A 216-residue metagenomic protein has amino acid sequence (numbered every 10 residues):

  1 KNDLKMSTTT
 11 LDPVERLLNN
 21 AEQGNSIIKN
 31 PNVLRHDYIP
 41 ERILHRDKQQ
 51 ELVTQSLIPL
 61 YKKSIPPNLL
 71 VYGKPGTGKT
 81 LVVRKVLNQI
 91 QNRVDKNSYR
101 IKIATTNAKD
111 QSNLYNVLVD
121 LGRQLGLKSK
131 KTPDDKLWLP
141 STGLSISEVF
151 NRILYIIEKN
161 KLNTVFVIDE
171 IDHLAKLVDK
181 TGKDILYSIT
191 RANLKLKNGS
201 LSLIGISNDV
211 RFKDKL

Functional and structural regions predicted by a protein language model:
K1-I65, Q89: A short, basic N-terminal segment
T9-I28, R35, P66, V83 (+1 more regions): Mid-core helix/loop region of P-loop NTP-binding domains shared across ATPases and GTPases
D37-E41, T105, L137: Short coil/turn segments at secondary-structure junctions
R46, Y72-K74, T106-K109, I206: Structured beta-strand/turn binding interfaces of compact recognition modules in eukaryotic regulators
S64-Q89: Walker A/P-loop nucleotide-binding motif
N68-L70, R93-K109: Conserved catalytic segments around the Walker B and adjacent sensor/switch elements of P-loop NTPase domains
I90, V94, N193: Active-site catalytic pocket residues across diverse enzymes, especially alpha/beta-hydrolases
